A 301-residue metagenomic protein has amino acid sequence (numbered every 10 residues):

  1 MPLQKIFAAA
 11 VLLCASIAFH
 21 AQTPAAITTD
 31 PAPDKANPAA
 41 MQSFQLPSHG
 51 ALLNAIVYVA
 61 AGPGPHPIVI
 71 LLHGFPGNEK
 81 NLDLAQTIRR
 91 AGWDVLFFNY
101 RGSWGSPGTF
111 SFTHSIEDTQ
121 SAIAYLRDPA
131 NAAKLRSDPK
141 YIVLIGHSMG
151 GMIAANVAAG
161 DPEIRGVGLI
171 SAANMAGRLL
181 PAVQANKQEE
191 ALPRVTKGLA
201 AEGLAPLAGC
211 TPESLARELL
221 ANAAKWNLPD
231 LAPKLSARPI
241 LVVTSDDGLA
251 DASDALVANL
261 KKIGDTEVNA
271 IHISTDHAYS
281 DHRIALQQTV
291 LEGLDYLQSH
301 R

Functional and structural regions predicted by a protein language model:
T23-P63: N-terminal cap/lid segment of alpha/beta-hydrolase-fold proteins
H66, H73-G77: Active-site glycine-rich loops that stabilize anionic/oxyanionic intermediates across multiple enzyme folds
I88-G105: Conserved alpha/beta-hydrolase
F110-R136: Alpha/beta-hydrolase active-site loop
K134-S148: Alpha/beta-hydrolase fold nucleophile elbow
A159-E213: Hydrolase active-site cap/lid region
G209-A285: Serine-hydrolase catalytic core
I273, H282-R301: Catalytic active-site module of serine/aspartate enzymes centered on a nucleophile-bearing elbow/loop
